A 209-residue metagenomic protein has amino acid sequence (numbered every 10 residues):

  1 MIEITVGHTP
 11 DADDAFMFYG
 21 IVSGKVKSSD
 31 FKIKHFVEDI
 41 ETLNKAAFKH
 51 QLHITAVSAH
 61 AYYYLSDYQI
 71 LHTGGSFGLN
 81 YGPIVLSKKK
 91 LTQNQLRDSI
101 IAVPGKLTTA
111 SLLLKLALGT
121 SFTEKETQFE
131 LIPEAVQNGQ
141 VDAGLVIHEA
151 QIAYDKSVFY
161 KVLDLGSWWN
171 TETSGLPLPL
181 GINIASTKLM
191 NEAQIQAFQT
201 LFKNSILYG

Functional and structural regions predicted by a protein language model:
M1-S76, L207-Y208: N-terminal hydrophobic or amphipathic helices and topogenic motifs
I2-S23, P83-D142, E149: Bilobed "Venus flytrap"/periplasmic-binding protein-like clamshell domains and structurally analogous long
K34-E38, T123-T127, L163: General small-molecule cofactor/ligand-binding pocket signal
I54, Y68-Q69, I100, A143-L145 (+1 more regions): Structural motif
Y63-S66, L114, A153-K156: Short loop/helix-cap segments at secondary-structure boundaries that form the rim of catalytic
Y68-T73, F122-T123, F159-V162: Active-site regions of enzymes building and remodeling cell-envelope glycoconjugates
L71-Q93, T171-K188: Hydrophobic/proline-rich hinge and linker segments of small-molecule sensing/allosteric domains, predominantly
Q128-G209: Pocket-lining segment of extracytoplasmic ligand-binding domains
